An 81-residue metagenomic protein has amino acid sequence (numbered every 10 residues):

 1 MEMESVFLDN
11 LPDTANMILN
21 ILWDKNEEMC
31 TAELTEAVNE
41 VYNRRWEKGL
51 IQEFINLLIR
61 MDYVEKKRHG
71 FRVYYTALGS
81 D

Functional and structural regions predicted by a protein language model:
M1-I21, K25-E28: Short alpha-helical segments that sit at the start of domains
L11-P12, H69-D81: Short, cationic-aromatic polyanion-contact patches
M17, E33, L50-E53: Amphipathic alpha-helical interaction segments
I21, A37, F54-L57: Alpha-helical recognition domains of nuclear gene-regulatory proteins
E28-V38: Short acidic, hydrophobic short linear motifs in intrinsically disordered regions
E36-W46: Short helix-coil junctions and helix-kink-helix linkers
R44-R60: Short amphipathic alpha-helical interaction segments
I59-H69: A short, conserved structural fragment
